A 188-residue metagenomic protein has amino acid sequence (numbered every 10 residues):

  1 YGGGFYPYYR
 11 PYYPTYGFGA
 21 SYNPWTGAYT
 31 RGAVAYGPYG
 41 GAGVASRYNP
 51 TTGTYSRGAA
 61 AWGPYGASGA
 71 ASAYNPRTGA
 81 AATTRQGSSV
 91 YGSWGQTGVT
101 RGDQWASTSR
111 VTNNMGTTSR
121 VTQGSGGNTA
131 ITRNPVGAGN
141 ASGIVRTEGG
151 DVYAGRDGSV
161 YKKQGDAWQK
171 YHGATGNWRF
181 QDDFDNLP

Functional and structural regions predicted by a protein language model:
Y1-G116, G126, N134-P188: Low-complexity segments
